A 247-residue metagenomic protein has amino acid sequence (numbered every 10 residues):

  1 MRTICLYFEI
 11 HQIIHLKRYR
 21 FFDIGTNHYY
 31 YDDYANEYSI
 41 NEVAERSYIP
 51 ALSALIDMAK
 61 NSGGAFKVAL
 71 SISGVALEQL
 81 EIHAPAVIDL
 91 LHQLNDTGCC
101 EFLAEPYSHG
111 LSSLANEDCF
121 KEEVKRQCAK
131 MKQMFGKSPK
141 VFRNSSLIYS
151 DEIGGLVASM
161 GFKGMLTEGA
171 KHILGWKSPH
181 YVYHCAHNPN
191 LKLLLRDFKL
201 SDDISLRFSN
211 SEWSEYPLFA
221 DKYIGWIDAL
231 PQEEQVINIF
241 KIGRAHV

Functional and structural regions predicted by a protein language model:
M1-V141, L147-D202, S209, W213-E234: Catalytic alpha-helical scaffold of carbohydrate-active enzymes acting on polysaccharides/glycoconjugates
V236-K241: Short acidic, glycine-rich surface-loop motifs adjacent to enzyme active sites
A245-V247: Conserved small/polar residues in nucleotide/adenosyl-binding loops
